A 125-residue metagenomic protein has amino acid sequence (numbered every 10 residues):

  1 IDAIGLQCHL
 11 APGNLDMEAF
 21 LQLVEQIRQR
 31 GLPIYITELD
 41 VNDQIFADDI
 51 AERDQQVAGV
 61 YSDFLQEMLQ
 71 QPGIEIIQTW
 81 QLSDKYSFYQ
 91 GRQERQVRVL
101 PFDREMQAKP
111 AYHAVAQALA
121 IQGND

Functional and structural regions predicted by a protein language model:
I1-D2, E75: Residue-level recognition of the N-termini of beta-strands and the immediately preceding loop/turn
D2-Q7, Y35-E38: Short, conserved beta-strand edge motifs with alternating hydrophobic and charged residues
L6-N14: Surface-exposed cleft-lining segments at the edges of enzyme active sites
L15-D125: Aromatic-rich peripheral "rim/lid" segments of glycoside hydrolase catalytic domains that contact and position glycan
